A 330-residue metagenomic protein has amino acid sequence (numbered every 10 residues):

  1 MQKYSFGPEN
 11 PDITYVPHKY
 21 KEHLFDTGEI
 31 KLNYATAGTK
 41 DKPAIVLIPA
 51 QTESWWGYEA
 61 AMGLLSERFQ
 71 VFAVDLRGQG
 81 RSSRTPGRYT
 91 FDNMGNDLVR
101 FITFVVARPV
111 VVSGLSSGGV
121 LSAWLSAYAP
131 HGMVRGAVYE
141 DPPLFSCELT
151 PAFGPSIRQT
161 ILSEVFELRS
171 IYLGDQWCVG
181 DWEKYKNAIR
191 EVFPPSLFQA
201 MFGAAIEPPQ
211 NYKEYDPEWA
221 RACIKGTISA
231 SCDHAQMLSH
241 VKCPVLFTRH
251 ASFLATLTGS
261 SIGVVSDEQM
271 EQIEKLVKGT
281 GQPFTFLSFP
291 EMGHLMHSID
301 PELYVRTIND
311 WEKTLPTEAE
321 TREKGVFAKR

Functional and structural regions predicted by a protein language model:
M1-V46, S66-F69, V106-R108, V134-R135 (+2 more regions): Alpha/beta-hydrolase fold catalytic core
G28, A73-S113, S117, Y128 (+2 more regions): Active-site loop/oxyanion-hole signature of alpha/beta-hydrolase fold enzymes
I30-R84: Conserved HGGG/HGGXW glycine-rich cap/lid loop of the alpha/beta-hydrolase fold
G63, H240-M292: Conserved loop-alpha-helix segment in the C-terminal half of the alpha/beta-hydrolase fold that carries the catalytic
W124-A127, V134-L173: Flexible "cap/lid" loop of the alpha/beta hydrolase fold
I157-T160, Y172-V265: Alpha/beta-hydrolase
F289-P301: Catalytic histidine-centered segment of alpha/beta-hydrolase-like enzymes
